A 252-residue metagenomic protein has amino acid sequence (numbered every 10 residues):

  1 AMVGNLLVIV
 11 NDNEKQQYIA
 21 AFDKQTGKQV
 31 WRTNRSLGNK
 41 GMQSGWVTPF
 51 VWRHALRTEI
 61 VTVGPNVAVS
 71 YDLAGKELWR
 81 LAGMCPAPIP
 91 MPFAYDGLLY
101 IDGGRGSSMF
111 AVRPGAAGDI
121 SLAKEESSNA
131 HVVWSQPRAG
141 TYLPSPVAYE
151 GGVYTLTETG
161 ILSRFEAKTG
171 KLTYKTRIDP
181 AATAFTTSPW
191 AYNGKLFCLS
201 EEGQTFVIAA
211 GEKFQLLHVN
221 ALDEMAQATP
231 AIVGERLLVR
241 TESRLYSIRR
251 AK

Functional and structural regions predicted by a protein language model:
A1-K252: Noncatalytic, solvent-exposed loop/strand surfaces of beta-propeller-type extracellular/periplasmic domains
